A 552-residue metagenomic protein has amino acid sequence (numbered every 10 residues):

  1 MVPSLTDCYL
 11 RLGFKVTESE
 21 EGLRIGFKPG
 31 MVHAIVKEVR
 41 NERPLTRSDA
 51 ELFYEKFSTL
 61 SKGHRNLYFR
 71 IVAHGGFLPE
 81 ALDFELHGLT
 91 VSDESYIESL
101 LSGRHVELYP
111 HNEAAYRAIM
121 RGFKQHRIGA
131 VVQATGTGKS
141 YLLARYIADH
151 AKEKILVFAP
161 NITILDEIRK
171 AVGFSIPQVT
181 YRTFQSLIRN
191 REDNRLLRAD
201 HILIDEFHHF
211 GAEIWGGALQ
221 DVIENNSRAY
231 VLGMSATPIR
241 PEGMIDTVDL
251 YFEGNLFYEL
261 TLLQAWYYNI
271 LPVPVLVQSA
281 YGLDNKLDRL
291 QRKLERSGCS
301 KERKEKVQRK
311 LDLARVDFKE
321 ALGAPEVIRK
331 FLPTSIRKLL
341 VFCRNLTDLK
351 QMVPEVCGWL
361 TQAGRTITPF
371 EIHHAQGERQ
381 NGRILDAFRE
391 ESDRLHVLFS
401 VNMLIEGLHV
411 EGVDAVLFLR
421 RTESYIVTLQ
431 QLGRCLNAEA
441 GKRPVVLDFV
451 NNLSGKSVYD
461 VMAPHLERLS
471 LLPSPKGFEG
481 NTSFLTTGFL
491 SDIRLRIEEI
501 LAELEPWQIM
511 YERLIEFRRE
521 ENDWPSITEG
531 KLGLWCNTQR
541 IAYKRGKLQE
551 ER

Functional and structural regions predicted by a protein language model:
V106-K124: N-terminal pre-P-loop "Q-motif" helix
Q125-Y146: Walker A/P-loop
A212-P274: Post-DEXD/H (motif II) to motif III coupling segment of the RecA-like Helicase ATP-binding lobe
L256-L340: Conserved interdomain linker/interface between the two RecA-like ATPase lobes of SF2 helicase motors
T368-V401: Conserved helicase ATPase core of P-loop NTP-dependent helicases/translocases
S424-A440: Conserved SF2 helicase motif VI
C435-M462: Conserved segment of the helicase C-terminal RecA-like domain
R496-R552: IQ-motif-like calmodulin-binding regions
